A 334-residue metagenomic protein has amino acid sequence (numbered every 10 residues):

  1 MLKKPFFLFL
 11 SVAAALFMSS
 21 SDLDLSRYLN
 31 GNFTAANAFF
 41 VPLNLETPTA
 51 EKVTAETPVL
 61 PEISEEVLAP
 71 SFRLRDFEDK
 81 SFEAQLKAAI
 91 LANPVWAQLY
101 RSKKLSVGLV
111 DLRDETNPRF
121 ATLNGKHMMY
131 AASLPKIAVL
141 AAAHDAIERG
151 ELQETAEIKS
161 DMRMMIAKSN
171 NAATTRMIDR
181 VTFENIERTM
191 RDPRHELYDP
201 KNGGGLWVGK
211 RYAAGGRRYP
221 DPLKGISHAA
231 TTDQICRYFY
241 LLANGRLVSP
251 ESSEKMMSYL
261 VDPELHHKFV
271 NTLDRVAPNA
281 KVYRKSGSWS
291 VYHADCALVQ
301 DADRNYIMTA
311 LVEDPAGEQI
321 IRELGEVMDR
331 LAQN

Functional and structural regions predicted by a protein language model:
L2-F9, A15-I90, S227, C236-Y238 (+1 more regions): Structured C-terminal helix/loop/strand segments within mature extracytoplasmic catalytic/sensor domains
Q85-L123, L298-Q300: A short, well-structured edge-of-sheet supersecondary motif
R101-R113, E157-N170, D179-F183, R211 (+1 more regions): Acidic helix-start/capping segments at beta-turn-to-alpha-helix junctions
S102-L105, P118, N124-K126, Y130-P135 (+6 more regions): Extracytoplasmic
T122-G125, K168-A173, G215-L223: Flexible glycine/proline-enriched surface loops and loop-helix/loop-strand junctions
M129-L152, M165, M308: Active-site SXXK
D145-R163, S249-S253: Short, well-structured active-site flanking segments
M177-N244: Mid-domain, small-residue-enriched loop/turn segments at the edges of structured enzyme/sensor domains
